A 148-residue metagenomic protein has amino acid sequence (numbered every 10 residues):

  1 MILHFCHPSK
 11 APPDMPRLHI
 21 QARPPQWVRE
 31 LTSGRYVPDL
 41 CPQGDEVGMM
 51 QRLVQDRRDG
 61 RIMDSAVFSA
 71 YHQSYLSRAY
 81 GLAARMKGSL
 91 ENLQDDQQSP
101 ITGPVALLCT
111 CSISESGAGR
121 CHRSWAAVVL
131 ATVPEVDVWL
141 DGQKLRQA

Functional and structural regions predicted by a protein language model:
M1-A148: Residues lining hydrophobic/aromatic ligand-binding pockets adjacent to catalytic sites
